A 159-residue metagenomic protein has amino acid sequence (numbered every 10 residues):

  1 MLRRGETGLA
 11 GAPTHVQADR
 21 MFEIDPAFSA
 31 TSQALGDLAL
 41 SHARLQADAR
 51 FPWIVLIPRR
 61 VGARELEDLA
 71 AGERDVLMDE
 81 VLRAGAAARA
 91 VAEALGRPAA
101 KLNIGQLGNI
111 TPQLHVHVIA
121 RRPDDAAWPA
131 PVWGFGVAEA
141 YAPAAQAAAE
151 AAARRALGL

Functional and structural regions predicted by a protein language model:
M1-D19: N-terminal amphipathic/basic-hydrophobic helices that include classical n-h-c signal peptides and signal-anchor
V16-L159: HIT superfamily nucleotide-processing domains
